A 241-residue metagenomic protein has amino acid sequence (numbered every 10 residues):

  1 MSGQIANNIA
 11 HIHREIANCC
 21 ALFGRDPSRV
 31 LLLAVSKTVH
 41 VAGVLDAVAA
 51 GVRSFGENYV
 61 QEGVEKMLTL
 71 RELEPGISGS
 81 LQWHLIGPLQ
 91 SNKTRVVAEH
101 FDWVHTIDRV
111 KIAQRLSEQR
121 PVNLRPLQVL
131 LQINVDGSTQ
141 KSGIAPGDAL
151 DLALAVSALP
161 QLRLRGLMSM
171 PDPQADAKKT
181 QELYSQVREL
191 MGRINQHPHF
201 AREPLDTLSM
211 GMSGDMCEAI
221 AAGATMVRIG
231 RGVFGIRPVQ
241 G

Functional and structural regions predicted by a protein language model:
M1-G214, I220-A222, F234-I236: Conserved alpha/beta-domain cores
A224-G241: Gly/Pro- and small hydrophobic-enriched strand-loop and loop-to-helix capping segments that sit at the rims
